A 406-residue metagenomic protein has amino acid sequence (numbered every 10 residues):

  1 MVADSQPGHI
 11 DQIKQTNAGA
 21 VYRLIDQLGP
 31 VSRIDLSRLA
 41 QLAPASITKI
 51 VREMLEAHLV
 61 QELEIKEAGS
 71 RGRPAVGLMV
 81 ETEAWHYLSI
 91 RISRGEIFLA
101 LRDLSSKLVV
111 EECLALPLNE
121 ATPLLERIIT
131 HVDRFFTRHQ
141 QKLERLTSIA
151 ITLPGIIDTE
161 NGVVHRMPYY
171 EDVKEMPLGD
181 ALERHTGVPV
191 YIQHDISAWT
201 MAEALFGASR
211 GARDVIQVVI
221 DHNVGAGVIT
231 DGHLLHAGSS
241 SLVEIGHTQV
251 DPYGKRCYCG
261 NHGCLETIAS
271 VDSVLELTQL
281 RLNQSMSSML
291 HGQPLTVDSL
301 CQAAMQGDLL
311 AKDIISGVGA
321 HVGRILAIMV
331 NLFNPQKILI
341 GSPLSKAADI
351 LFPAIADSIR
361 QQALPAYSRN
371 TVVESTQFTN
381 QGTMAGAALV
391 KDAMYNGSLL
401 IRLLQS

Functional and structural regions predicted by a protein language model:
M1-R145, L265-S406: ATP-binding/phosphotransfer module of carbohydrate and carboxylate kinases, centering on a glycine-rich
Q27-L28, Y170, F206, D221: Short helix-capping/turn signature of helix-turn-helix
E62-E64, V190-H194, V228: General beta-strand structural signal in soluble alpha/beta enzymes
G77, Y87-R91, L146-A150, V215-V219 (+1 more regions): Short glycine-aspartate micro-motif
D103, T159, I229: Short, acidic, Ser/Thr-enriched surface-loop or helix-capping motifs
L108, V164, L234-L235: Hydrophobic "anchor" residues
E111-D214, I350-R360: Glycine-rich phosphate-binding loop and adjoining helix at the ATP-binding site of ATP-dependent phosphoryl-transfer
A212-A269: Glycine-rich phosphate-binding loop of actin/hexokinase-like ATP-binding domains
